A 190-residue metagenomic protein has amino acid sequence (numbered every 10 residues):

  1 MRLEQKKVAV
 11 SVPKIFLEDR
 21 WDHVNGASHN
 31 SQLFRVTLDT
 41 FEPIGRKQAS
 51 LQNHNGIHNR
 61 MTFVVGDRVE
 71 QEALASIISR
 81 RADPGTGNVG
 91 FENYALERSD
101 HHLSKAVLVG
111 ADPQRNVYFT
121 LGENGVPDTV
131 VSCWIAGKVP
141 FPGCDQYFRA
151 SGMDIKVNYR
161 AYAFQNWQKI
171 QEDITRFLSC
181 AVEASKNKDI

Functional and structural regions predicted by a protein language model:
M1-A95: Charge-rich, low-complexity N-terminal segments
K6-V8, P127, M153: Short acidic/polar mixed-charge low-complexity motifs
G90-P140: Signature of long, low-cysteine stretches enriched in small and polar/charged residues
I135-I190: Long, compositionally biased interface segments
